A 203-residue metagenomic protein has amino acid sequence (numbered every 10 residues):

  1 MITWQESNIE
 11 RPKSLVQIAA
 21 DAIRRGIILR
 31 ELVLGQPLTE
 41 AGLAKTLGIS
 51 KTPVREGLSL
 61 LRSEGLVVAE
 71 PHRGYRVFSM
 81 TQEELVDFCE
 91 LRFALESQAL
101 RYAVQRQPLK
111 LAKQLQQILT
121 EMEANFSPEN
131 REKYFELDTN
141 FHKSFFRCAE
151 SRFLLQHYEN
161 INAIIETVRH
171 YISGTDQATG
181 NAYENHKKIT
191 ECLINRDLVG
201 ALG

Functional and structural regions predicted by a protein language model:
M1-Q105, K110-L111: Short linear motifs at protein or domain termini
S14, K113, Q177-G180: Short helix-capping and inter-helix turn/linker motifs at the boundaries of alpha-helical repeat units
V16, C89-R92, Y134-D138, T179: Amphipathic, non-transmembrane alpha-helical scaffold segments
G42, E84, K133, A178-N181 (+1 more regions): An acidic, carboxylate-rich microenvironment
S63-V68, I161-A163, Q177-T179: Mobile beta-alpha loop/short-helix "lid" or hinge segments that flank ligand
T81-Q82, V168-I172: Short alpha-helical transmembrane interface motifs in multi-pass membrane proteins
F88, Q98-L100, Q105-H170, E184-C192 (+1 more regions): Conserved amphipathic alpha-helical segments that form helical-bundle/coiled-coil interaction surfaces
